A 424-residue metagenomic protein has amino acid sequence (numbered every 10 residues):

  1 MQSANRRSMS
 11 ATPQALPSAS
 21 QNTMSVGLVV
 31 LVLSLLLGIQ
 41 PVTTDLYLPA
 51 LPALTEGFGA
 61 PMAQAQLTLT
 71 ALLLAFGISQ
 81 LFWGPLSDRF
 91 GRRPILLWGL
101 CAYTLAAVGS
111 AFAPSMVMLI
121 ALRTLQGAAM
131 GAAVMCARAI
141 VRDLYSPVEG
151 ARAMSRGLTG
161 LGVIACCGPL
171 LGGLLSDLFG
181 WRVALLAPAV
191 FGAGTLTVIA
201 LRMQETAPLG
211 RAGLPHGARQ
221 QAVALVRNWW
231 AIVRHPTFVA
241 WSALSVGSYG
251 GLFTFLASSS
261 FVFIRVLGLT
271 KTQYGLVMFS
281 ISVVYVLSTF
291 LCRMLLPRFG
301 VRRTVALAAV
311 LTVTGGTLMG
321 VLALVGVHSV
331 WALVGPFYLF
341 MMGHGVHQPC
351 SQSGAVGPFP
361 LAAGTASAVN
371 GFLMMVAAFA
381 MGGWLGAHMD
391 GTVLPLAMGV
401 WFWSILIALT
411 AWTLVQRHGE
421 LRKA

Functional and structural regions predicted by a protein language model:
A15-T23, T206-S242: Juxtamembrane intracellular "pre-TM" segments in multi-pass secondary transporters
G57-G59, G91, F112-M118, A129 (+3 more regions): Helix-breaking motifs and short loop linkers at transmembrane-helix boundaries and internal kinks in secondary membrane
I78-V117: Conserved MFS/SLC helix-loop-helix module at the cytosolic interface between two early adjacent transmembrane helices
P94-V108, T304-M319: Structural signature of the two symmetry-related core transmembrane helices
A102-G109, V117-L125, W331-F337: Paired small-residue
M118, V148, S155-L201, P208: Helix-loop-helix hairpin linking two adjacent transmembrane segments in secondary transporters
L122-V163: Cytoplasmic helix-loop-helix junction between adjacent transmembrane helices in 12-TM secondary transporters
S353-D390, V400: A late C-terminal transmembrane helix in Major Facilitator Superfamily
